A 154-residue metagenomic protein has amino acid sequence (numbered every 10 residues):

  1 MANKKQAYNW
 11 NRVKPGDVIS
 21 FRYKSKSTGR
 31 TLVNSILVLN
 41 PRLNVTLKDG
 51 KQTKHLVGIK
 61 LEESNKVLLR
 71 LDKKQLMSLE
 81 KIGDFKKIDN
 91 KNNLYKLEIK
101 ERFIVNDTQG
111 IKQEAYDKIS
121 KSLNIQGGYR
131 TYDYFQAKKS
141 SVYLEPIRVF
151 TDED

Functional and structural regions predicted by a protein language model:
M1-K14: Mixed-charge, Lys/Arg-rich low-complexity intrinsically disordered regions
G29-T46: Short beta-strand-centered aromatic/proline hotspots
T31-S35, Q52-K54, K87: Short linear proline/tyrosine/threonine-rich motifs used for host-factor recruitment and membrane trafficking/assembly
H55-E63: SH3/SH3-like beta-barrel fold
S64-D154: Intrinsically disordered, low-complexity, charged/polar segments
